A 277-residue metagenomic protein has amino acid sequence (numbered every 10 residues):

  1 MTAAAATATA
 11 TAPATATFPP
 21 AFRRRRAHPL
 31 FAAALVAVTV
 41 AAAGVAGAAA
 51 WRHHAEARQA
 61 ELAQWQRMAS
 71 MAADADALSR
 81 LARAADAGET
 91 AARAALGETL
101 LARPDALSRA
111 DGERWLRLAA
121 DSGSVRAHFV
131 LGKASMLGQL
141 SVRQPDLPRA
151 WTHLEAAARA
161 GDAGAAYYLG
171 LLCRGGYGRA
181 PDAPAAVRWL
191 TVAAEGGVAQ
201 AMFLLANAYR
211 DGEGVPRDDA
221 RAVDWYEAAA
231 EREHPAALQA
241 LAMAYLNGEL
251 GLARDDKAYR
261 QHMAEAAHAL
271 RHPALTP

Functional and structural regions predicted by a protein language model:
R23-A37: N-terminal Sec-pathway targeting helices
A41-E98: N-terminal leader/linker segments that initiate helical-solenoid repeat arrays
Q64, A95-A102, V130-Q139, A166-G175 (+2 more regions): Hydrophobic face of amphipathic alpha-helices that form TPR/SEL1-like repeat modules and related alpha-solenoid
S70-S79, A106-W115, S141-H153, A180-W189 (+2 more regions): Structural signature of tandem alpha-helical TPR/SEL1-like repeats, specifically the intra-repeat loop/turn
A73, A87-E89, A102-R103, S122-V125 (+10 more regions): Short helix-capping/linker turns of helical repeat alpha-solenoids
A82-A84, L118-A119, E155-A157, V192-A193 (+2 more regions): Canonical positions in the second alpha-helix
L246-P277: Terminal, low-structured helical/coil segments at or just beyond the last alpha-helical repeat
